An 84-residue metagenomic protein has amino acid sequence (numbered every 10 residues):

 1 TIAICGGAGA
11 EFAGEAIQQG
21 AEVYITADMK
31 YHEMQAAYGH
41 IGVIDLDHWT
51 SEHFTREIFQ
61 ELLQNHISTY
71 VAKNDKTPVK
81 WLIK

Functional and structural regions predicted by a protein language model:
T1-K84: Active-site catalytic microenvironments in core metabolic enzymes, especially phosphate/sugar-handling
